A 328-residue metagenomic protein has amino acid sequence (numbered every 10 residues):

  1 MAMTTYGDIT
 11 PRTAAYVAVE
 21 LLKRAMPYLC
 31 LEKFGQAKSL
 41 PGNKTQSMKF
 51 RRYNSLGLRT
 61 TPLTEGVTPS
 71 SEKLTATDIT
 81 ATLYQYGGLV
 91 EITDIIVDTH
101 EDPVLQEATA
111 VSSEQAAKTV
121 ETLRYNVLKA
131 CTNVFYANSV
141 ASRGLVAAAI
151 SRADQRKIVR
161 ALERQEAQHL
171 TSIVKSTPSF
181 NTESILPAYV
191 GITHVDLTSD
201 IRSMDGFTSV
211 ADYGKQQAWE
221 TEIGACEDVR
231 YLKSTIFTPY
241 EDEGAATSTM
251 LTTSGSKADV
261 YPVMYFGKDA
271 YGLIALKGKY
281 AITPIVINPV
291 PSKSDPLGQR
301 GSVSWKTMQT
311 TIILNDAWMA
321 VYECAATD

Functional and structural regions predicted by a protein language model:
M1-T82, M319, C324: N-terminal "assembly arms/tails" that initiate or stabilize quaternary assembly in self-assembling proteins
A2-F34, G144-S176, A188-I192, D196-D328: Sequence/fold signature of self-assembling virion shell proteins
L40, A76, D98-Q106, A110 (+2 more regions): Short, charged/polar micro-motifs that form catalytic or ligand-binding hotspots
Y53-S55, I95, L128, H194-D196 (+1 more regions): An acidic- and aromatic-residue-enriched active-site/binding cleft used to recognize and process polar
K73-H100, K279, T283-I285: Short acidic, glycine/tyrosine-flanked loop/strand segments centered on an H-E-D-like triad
Y84-H100, V104, T177-T193, S199-I201 (+1 more regions): Structured, hydrophobic secondary-structure cores that serve as assembly/anchoring elements
T99-K175: Alpha-helical scaffold segments that mediate packing/assembly in large oligomeric complexes
